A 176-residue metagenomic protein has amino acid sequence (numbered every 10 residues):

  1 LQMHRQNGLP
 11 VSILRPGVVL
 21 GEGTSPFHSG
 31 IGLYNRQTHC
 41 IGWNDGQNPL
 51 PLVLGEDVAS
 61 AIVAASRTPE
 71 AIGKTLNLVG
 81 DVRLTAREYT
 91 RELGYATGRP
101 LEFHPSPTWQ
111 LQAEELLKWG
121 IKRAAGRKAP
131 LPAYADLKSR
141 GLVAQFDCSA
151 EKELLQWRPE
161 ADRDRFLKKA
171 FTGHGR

Functional and structural regions predicted by a protein language model:
H4-I13, G17-L50, G55-D57, L93: NAD(P)-dependent short-chain dehydrogenase/reductase
G8-P10, P100, Q156: A generic structural signal for alpha->beta connector loops
F27-H28, A86, T90, L137: A general structural signal for well-ordered alpha-helical segments in protein cores
G30-L52, E102-A144: Alpha-helical membrane-targeting segments
L50-E56, L84, F146, A161: Residue-level signal for the nucleotide or nucleotide-sugar donor/cofactor binding architecture
A59-V63: C-terminal helical subdomain
A64-P130, C148, E153-L154, D162-D164 (+1 more regions): Mid/C-terminal beta-alpha module of Rossmann-like enzyme folds, strongest in SDR-family dehydrogenases/epimerases
